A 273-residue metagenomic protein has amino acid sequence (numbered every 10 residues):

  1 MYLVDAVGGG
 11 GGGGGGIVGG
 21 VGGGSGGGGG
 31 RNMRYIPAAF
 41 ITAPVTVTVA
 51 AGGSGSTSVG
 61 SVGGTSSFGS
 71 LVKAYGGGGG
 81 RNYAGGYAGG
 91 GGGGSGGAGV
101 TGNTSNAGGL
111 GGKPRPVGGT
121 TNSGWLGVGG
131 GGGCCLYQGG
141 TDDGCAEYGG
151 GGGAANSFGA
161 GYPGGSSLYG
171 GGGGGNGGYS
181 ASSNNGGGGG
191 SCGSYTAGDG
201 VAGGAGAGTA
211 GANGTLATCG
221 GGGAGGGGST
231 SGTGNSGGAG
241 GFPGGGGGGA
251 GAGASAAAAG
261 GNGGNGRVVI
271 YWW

Functional and structural regions predicted by a protein language model:
M1, P44, T65, L71 (+2 more regions): A residue-level signal for beta-strand positions that form part of recognition/binding surfaces within mature
L3-V4, L126-G127, E147, Y169 (+2 more regions): Short hydrophobic/aromatic-rich beta-strand motifs
D5-G10, G78-R81, G118, G130-G132: Short, hydrophobic/aliphatic alpha-helical segments
D5-S70, N82-A84, G97, C192 (+2 more regions): Glycine-rich strand-loop-strand elements at beta-sheet edges
G69-N103: Short, surface-exposed beta-strand/loop segments
G85-Y87, A98-S231: Acidic, glycine-rich loop-and-strand cores that form catalytic or ligand-binding grooves in diverse globular domains
A202, A210-N213, S236-A239, N262-N265: Collagen triple-helix Gly-X-Y repeats, specifically the non-glycine X and Y positions
